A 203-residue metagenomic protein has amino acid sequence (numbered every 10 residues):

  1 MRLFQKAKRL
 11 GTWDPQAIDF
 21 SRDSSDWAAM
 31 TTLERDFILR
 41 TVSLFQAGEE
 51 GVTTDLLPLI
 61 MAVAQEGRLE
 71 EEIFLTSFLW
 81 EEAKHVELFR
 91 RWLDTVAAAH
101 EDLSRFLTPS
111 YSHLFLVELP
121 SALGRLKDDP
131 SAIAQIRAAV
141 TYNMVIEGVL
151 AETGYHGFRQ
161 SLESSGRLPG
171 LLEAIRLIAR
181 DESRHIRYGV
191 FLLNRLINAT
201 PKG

Functional and structural regions predicted by a protein language model:
M1-G203: Non-heme di-metal
